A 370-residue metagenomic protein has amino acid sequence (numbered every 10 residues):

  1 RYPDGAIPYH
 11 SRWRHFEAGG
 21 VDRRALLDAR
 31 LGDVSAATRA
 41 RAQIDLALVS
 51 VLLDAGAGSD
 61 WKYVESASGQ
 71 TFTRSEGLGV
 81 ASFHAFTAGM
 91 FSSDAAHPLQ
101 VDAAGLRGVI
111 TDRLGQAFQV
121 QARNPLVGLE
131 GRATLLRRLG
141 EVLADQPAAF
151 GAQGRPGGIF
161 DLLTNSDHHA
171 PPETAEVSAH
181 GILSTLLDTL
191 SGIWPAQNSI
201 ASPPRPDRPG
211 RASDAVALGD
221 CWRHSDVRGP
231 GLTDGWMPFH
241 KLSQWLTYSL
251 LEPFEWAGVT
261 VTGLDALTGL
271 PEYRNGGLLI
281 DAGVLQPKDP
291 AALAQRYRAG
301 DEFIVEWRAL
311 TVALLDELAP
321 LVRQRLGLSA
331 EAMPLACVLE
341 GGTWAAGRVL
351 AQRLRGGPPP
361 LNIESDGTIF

Functional and structural regions predicted by a protein language model:
R1-L99: An N-terminal, globular interaction/scaffold subdomain
D4-I7, A57-W61, G192-I200, W256-G263 (+2 more regions): Intrinsically disordered or highly flexible coil/loop and linker segments, enriched in small and charged/polar residues
R39, Q43, E130, T174-V177 (+4 more regions): Alpha-helix boundary/N-cap detector
R39-A57, D188, Q244, Y248 (+3 more regions): Short, hydrophobic/amphipathic alpha-helical patches that form generic packing surfaces within helical domains
I44, L135, R155, S178 (+7 more regions): General structural feature for long, well-ordered alpha-helical segments within catalytic domains of soluble enzymes
S66-Q153, I159-L163: Glycine-rich, mobile lid/loop segments that gate access to catalytic sites or pores
Q119-H240: Loop-centered beta-sheet repeat module
V227-F370: C-terminal structured domains
